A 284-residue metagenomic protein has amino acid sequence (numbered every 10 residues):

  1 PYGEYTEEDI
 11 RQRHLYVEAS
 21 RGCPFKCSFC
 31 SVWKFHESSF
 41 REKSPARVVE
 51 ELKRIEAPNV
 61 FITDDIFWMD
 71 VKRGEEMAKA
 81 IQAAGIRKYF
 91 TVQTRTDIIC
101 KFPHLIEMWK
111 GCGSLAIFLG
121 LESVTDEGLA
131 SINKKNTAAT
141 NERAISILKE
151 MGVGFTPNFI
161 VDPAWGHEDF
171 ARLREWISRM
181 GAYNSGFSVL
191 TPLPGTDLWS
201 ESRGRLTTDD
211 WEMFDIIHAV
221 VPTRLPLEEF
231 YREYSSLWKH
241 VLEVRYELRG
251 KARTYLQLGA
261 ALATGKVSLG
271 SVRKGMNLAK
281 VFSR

Functional and structural regions predicted by a protein language model:
P1-F159, P163, E175: Radical SAM [4Fe-4S] cluster-binding motif and immediate context
P1-T6, R95, T137, G166 (+3 more regions): General structural signal for secondary-structure boundaries
F25, K72, E127-I132, V161-E168 (+2 more regions): Flexible glycine/acidic-rich beta-alpha junction loops that bind and position SAM and/or redox cofactors in anaerobic
R47-R54, R143, R172, E229-H240 (+1 more regions): A non-catalytic, amphipathic alpha-helix used as a structural packing/dimerization or gating element in enzyme scaffolds
F90-I99, G120-D126, L148-G154, S185-P194 (+2 more regions): Short, surface-exposed, charge-dense and proline/glycine-enriched linear segments
L148, H167-F170: C-terminal structural cap/anchor segments
L173, I177-M180: A glycine-rich beta-turn/hairpin centered on an aromatic-Pro dipeptide
D197-R203, T207-W211, D215-R284: Radical SAM enzyme core and accessory elements
